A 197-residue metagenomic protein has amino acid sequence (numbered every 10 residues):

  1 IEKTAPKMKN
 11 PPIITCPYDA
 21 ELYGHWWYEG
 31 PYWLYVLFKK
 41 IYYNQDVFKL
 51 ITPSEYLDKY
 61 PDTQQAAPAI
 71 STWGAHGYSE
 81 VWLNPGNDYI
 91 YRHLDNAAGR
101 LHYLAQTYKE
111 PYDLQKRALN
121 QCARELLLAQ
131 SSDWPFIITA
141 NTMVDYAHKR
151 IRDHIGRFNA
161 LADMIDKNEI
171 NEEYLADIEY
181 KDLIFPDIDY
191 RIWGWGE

Functional and structural regions predicted by a protein language model:
I1-E197: Active-site and substrate-binding clefts of carbohydrate-active enzymes
